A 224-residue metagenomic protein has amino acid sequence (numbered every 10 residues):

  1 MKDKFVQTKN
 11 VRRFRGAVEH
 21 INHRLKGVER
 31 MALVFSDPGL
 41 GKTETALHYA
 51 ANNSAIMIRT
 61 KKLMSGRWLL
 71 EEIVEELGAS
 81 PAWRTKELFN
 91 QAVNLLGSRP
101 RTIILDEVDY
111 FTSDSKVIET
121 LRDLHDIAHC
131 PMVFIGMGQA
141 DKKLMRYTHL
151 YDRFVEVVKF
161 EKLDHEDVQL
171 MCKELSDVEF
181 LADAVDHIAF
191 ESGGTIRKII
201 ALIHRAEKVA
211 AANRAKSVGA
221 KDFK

Functional and structural regions predicted by a protein language model:
M1-R13, G39-H48, H149, E166-K224: C-terminal alpha-helical "lid" subdomain
K9-K26: Pre-Walker A adenine-sensing motif
E29-L33, A55-I56, P100-I104, P131-V133: Residue-level preference for the first positions of well-ordered beta-strands
A32, A50-L63: Conserved catalytic segments around the Walker B and adjacent sensor/switch elements of P-loop NTPase domains
A32-P38, L124-T148: Sensor-1/coupling segment of RecA-like P-loop NTPase cores
L47-A51, E75, D123-D126: Short, well-ordered alpha-helices that flank and scaffold nucleotide-derived cofactor binding pockets
S54-A55, M145-K162: A short helix-turn-beta junction within AAA+ P-loop NTPase domains corresponding to the substrate/partner-engaging
S65, E71-E72, S80-P131, K142-K143 (+4 more regions): Mid-core helix/loop region of P-loop NTP-binding domains shared across ATPases and GTPases
